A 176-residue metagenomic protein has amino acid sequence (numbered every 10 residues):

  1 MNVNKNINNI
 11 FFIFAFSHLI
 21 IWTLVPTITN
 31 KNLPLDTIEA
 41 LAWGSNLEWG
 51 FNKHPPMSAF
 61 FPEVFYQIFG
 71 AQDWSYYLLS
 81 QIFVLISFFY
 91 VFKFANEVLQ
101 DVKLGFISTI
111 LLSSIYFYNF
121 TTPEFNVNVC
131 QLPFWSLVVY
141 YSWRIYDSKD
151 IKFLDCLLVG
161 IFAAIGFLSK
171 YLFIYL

Functional and structural regions predicted by a protein language model:
M1-W22: Start-transfer (signal-anchor) and selected internal transmembrane alpha helices of multi-pass inner/ER membrane
N9, V91-S114, L132-P133: Transmembrane-helix signature of polytopic, membrane-embedded enzymes that assemble or transfer cell-envelope glycans
A15, G105-Y116, A163, F167: Short helix- or helix-capping micro-motifs that position conserved polar/aromatic residues at function-defining sites
V25-A40, G50-V64, G70-S75: Extracytoplasmic catalytic/substrate-binding loops of multi-pass membrane glycan-assembly enzymes
N46, L154-Y171: Membrane-interface alpha helices of multi-pass inner-membrane proteins
P62-Y66, Y77-Y90, I115, Q131-F134: Transmembrane alpha-helices of multi-pass, membrane-embedded glycan-processing enzymes that use lipid-linked
N96-L99, V138-D155: Membrane-interface transmembrane helices that cradle and orient dolichyl/undecaprenyl
F120-Q131: Short acidic/glycine- and proline-prone juxtamembrane loop motifs at membrane-interface regions of multi-pass membrane
